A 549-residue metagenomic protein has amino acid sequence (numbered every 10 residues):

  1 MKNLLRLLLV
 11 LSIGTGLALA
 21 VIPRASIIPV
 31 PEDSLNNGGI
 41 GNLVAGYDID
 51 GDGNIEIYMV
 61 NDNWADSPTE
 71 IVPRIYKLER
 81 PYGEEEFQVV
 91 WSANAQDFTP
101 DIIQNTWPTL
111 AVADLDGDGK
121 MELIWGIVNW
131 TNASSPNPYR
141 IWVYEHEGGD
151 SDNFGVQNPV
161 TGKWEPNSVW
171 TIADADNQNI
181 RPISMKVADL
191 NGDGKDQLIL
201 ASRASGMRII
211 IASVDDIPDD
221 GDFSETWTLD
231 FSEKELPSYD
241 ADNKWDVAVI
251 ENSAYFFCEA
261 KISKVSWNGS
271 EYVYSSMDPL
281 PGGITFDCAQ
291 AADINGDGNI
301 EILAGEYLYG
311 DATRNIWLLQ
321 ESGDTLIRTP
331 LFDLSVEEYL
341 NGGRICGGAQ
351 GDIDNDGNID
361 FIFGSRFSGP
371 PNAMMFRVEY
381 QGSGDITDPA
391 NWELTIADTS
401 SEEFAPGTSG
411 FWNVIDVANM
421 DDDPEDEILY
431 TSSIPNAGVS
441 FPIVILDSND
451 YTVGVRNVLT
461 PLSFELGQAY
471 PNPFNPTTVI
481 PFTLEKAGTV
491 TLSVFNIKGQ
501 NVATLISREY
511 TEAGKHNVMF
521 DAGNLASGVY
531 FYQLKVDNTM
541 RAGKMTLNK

Functional and structural regions predicted by a protein language model:
A20-G38, K77-Q104, E145-N179, V214-D240 (+4 more regions): Blade-edge motifs of beta-propeller repeat domains
D33-D66, I71: Beta-strand-rich domains and repeat architectures in extracellular enzymes and scaffolds, especially beta-propellers
G41-I49, T106-L115, P182-L190, E233-E235 (+4 more regions): Beta-propeller blade termini
G51-N61, G117-I127, G192-A201, A248-F256 (+3 more regions): Acidic/hydrophobic-patterned starts of short beta strands in beta-sheet-rich repeat architectures
D62-P68, V128-S134, R203-M207, K261 (+3 more regions): Short glycine/acidic-enriched loop and turn motifs that connect beta-strands
L340-T387: Loop/turn-rich, solvent-exposed surfaces of beta-rich toroidal or solenoidal domains
G407-G454: Blade-level signature of beta-propeller repeat domains, shared across WD40, Kelch, NHL, RCC1 and BNR/Asp-box propellers
L459-Y470, F474-K549: C-terminal outer-membrane/trafficking sorting elements
